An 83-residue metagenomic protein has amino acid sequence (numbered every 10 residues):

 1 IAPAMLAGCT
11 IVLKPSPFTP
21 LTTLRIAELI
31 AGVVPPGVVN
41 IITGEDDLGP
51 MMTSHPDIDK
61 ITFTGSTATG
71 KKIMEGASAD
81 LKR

Functional and structural regions predicted by a protein language model:
I1-R83: Rossmann-like NAD(P) dinucleotide-binding subdomain of oxidoreductase/dehydrogenase enzymes
